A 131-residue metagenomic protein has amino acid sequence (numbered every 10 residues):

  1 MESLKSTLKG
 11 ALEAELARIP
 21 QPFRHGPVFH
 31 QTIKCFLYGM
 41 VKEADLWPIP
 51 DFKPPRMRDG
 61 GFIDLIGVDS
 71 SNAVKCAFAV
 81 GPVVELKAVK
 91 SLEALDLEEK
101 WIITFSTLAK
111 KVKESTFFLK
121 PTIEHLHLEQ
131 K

Functional and structural regions predicted by a protein language model:
M1-T7, P121-K131: Non-catalytic C-terminal interaction segments of nucleic acid-processing enzymes
E2-R56: Acidic-basic catalytic patches of nuclease active cores, encompassing PD-(D/E)XK and other metal-cofactor nuclease
L8, P48, L65, F78 (+1 more regions): Hydrophobic beta-strand residues in large extracellular and virion-surface proteins
F23, F29, F36, F52 (+4 more regions): Phenylalanine-focused residue identity feature
P50-D64, V83-K87: A short, well-structured beta->alpha microelement
G60-A77: Active-site beta-strand-loop-beta-strand hairpin of nuclease catalytic cores that positions key catalytic residues
A73-L126: Catalytic cores of nucleic-acid endonucleases
